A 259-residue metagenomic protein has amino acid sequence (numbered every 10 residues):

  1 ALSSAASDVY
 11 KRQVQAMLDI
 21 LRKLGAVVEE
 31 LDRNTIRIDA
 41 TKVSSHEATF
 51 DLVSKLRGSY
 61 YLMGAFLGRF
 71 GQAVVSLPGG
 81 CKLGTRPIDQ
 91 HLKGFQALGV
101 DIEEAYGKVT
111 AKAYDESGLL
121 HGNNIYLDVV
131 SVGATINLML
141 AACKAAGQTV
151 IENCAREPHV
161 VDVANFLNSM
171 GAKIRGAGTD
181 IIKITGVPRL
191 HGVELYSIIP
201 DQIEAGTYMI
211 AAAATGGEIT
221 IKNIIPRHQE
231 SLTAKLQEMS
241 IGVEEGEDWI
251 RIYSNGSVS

Functional and structural regions predicted by a protein language model:
A1-A6, Y10: Single conserved hydrophobic/aromatic residue that forms the stacking wall/gate of nucleotide- or nucleobase-binding
L18-D51, V100-D128, K144, A164 (+3 more regions): Self-splicing inteins and homing endonuclease
S45-Y126: Hydrophobic alpha-helical hairpins/lids featuring a short glycine-rich hinge
F50, V74-R86, G122-V129, G147-P158 (+2 more regions): Flexible, glycine/proline-enriched loop segments at strand-loop-helix junctions that form or flank small-ligand binding
R57-G64, G122-M139, E194-S197, A205-M209 (+1 more regions): Intrinsic, low-complexity N-terminal interaction/targeting segments
E104, G133-I136, L140-E152, V160-V161: Internal alpha/beta core interface subdomains
H159, F166, K183-I184, Q202-T207 (+1 more regions): Conserved PLP-enzyme active-site core in the AAT-like
